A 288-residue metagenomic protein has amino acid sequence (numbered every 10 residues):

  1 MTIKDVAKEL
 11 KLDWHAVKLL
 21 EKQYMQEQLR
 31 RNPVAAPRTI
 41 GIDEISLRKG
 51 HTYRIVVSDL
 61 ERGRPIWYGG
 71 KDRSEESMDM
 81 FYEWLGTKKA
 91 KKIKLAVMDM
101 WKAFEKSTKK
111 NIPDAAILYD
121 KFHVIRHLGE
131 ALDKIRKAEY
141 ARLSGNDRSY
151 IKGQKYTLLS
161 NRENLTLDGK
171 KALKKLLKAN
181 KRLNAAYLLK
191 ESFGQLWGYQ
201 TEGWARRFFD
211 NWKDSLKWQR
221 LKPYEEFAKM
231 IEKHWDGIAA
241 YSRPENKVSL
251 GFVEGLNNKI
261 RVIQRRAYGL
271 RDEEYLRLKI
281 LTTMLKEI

Functional and structural regions predicted by a protein language model:
M1-H51, K91-I93, K106: Short, positively charged, Gly/Tyr-enriched micro-motifs that form contact patches at catalytic or ligand/partner
D13, Y24-Q28, M100, A115 (+2 more regions): The DNA-recognition helices of helix-turn-helix-type DNA-binding domains
E44-S46, S74, M100-K102: Short, flexible loop/turn elements at secondary-structure junctions
K49-H51, L60-G63, K88-D114, F122-I125 (+1 more regions): Acidic/histidine-rich catalytic cores and adjacent linkers of DNA breakage/strand-transfer/modification proteins
V56-V57, N111-A115, L132-K137: Short secondary-structure boundary/capping segments
I66-K89, L95: Active-site beta-loop-alpha junctions of metal-dependent nucleic acid enzymes, especially the RNase H-like/DDE
V124-G145: Short alpha-helix plus adjacent loop in nuclease-associated cores
